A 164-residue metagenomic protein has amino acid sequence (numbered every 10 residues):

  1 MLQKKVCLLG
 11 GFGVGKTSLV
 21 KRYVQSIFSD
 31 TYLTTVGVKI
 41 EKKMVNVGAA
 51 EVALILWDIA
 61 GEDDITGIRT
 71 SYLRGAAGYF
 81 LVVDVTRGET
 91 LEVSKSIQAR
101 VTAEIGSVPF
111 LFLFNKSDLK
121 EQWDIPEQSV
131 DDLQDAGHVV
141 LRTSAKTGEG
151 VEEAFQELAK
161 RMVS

Functional and structural regions predicted by a protein language model:
M1-S164: TRAFAC-class small GTPase G-domain
